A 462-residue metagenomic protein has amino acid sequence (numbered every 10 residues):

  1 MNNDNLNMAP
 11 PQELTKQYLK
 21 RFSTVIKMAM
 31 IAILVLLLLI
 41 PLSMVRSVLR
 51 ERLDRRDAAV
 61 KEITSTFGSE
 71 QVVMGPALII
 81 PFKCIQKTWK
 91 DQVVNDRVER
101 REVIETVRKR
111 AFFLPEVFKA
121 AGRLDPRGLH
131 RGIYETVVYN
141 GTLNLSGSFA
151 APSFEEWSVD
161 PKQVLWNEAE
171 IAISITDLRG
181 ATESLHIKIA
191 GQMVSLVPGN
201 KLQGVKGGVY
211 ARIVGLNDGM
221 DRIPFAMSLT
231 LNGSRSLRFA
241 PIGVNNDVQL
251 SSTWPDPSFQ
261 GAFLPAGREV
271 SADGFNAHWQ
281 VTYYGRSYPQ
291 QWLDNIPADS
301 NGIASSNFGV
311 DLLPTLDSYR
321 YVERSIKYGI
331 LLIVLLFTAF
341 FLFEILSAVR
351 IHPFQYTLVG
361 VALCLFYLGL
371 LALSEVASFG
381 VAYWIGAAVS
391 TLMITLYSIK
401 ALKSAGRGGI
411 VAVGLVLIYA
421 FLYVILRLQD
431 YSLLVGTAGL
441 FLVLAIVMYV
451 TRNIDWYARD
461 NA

Functional and structural regions predicted by a protein language model:
M1-K20: N-terminal Lys/Arg-rich, disordered targeting/topogenic segments
K20-S47: Hydrophobic alpha-helical transmembrane signal-anchor segments
S23, G302-I333, H352-P353: Cytosolic-side membrane-insertion boundary helix
L42-R46, T315-I326, V424, L428: Glycine- and acidic
M44-E70: Alpha-helical transmembrane signal-anchor/signal-peptide segments
D54, A58, S65, I79 (+1 more regions): Soluble non-transmembrane domains of integral membrane proteins
K61-W89: Short extracytoplasmic
I330-A462: Generic detector of multi-pass transmembrane helix bundles and their immediately adjacent loops in polytopic membrane
